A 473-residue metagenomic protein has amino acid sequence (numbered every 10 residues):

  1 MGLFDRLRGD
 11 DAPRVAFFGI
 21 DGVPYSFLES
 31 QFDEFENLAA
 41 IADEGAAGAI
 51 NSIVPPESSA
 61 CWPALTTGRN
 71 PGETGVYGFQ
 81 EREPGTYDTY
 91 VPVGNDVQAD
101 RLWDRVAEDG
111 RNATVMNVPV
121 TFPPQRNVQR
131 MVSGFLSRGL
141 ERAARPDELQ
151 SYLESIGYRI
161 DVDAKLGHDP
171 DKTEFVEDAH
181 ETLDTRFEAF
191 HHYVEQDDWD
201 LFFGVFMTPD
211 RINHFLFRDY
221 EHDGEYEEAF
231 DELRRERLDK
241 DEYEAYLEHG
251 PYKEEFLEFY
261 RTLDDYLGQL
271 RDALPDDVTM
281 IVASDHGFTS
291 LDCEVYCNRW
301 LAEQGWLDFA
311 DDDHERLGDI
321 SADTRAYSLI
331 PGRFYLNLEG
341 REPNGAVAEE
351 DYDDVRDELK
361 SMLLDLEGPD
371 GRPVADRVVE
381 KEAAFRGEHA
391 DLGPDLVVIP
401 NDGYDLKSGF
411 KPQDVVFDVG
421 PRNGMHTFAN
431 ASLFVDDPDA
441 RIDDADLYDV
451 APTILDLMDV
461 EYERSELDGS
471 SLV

Functional and structural regions predicted by a protein language model:
M1-A47, P56: Active-site-proximal N-terminal segment of extracellular/periplasmic enzymes that hydrolyze or transfer
A12-L28, I41, L65, V106 (+7 more regions): Beta-strand elements within well-structured catalytic alpha/beta cores of enzymes that handle phosphate/sulfate esters
F32-E34, R130-V132, R218-H222, V295-L301 (+1 more regions): Short secondary-structure boundary/capping segments
G48-R69, M116-R126, V205-M207, G287 (+1 more regions): Short, solvent-exposed turn/loop segments enriched in Gly/Ser/Thr/Pro and often Arg
N70-L247, R325-A326, G332-N337, R341-G345 (+1 more regions): His/Asp/Glu-rich, glycine-adjacent segments that coordinate divalent cations and/or stabilize oxyanion chemistry on
F79-D109, R126, G167-D171, D265 (+1 more regions): Secreted, luminal/periplasmic, and some membrane-associated catalytic domains that remodel anionic oxygen-ester
A302-L307, L317-V347, V416-L457: Substrate-binding rim/cap in mid-to-C-terminal beta-strand-loop elements of soluble/periplasmic
L396-V397, D402-N423: Short, His- and charge-rich active-site/binding loops that engage polyanionic ligands
